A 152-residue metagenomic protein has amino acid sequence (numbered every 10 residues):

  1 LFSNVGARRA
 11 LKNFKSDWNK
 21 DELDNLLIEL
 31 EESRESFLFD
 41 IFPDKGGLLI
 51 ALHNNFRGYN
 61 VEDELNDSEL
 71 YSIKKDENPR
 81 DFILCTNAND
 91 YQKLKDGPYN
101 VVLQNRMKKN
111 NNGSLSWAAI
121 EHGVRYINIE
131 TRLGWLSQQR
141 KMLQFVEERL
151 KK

Functional and structural regions predicted by a protein language model:
L1-K152: Structured catalytic-domain cores with a bias toward divalent-metal coordination
